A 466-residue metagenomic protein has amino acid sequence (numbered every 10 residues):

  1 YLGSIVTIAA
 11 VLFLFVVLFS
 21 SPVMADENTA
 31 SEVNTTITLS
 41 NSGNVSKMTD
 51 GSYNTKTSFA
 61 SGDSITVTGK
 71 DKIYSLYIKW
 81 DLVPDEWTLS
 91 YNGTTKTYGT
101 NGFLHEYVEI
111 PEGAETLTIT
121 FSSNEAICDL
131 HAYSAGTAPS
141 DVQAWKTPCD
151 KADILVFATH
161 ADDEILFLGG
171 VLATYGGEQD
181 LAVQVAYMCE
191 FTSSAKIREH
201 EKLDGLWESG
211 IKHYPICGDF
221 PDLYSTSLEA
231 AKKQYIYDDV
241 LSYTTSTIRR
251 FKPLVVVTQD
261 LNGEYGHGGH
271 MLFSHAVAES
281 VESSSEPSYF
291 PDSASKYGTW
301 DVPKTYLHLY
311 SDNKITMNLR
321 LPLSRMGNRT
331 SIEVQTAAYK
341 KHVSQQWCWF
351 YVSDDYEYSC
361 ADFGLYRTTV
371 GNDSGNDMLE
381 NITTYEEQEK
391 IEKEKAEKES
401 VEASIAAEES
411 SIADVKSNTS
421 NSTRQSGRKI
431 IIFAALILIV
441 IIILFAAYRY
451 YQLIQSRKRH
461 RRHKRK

Functional and structural regions predicted by a protein language model:
V6-L18: Bacterial N-terminal signal peptides
V16-E27, R428, A447-I454: Sec-dependent signal peptide cleavage junction
N28-K56, G69, W87, F103-I110 (+4 more regions): The feature marks non-catalytic terminal segments
I37-V67, L82-D85, L89, G93-R250 (+2 more regions): Active-site rim/loop-helix segments in enzyme catalytic domains that contact anionic ligands
T244-Y265: Proline-aspartate-enriched helix->loop->beta-strand connector
Y265-V281: Short Gly/Thr/Asp-enriched flexible loops that form oxyanion-binding sites at enzyme active sites
I430-R449: Selective detector of the "anchor" transmembrane alpha-helix that sits immediately C-terminal
Q455-K466: Cytoplasmic C-terminal tails of single-pass
